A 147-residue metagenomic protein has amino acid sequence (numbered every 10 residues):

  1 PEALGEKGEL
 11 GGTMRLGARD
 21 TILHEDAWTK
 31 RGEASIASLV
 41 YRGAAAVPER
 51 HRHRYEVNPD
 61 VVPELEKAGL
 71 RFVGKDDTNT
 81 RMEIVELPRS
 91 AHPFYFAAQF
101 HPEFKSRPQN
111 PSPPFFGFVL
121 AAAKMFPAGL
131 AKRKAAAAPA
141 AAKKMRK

Functional and structural regions predicted by a protein language model:
P1-K147: Amide-donor transfer/coupling interface in amidating biosynthetic enzymes
